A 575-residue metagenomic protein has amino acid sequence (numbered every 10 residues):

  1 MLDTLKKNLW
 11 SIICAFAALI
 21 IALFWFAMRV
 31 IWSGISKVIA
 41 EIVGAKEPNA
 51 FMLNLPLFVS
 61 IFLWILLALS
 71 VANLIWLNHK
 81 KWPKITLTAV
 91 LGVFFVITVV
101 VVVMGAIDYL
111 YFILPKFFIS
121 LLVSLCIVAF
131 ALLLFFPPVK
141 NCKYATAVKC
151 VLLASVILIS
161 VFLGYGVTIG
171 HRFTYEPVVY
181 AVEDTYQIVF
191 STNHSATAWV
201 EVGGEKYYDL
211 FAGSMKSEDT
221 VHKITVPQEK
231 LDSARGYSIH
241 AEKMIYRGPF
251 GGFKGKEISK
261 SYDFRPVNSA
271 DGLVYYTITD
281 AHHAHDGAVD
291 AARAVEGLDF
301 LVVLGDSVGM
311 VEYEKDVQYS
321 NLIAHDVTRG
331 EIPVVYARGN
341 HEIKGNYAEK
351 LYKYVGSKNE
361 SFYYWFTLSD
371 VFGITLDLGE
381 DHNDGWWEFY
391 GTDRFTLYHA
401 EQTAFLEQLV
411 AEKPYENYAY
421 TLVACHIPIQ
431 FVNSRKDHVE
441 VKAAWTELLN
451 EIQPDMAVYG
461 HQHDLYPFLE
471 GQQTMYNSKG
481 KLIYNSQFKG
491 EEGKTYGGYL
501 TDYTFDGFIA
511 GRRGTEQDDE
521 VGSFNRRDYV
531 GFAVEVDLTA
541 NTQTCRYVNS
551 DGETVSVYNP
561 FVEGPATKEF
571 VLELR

Functional and structural regions predicted by a protein language model:
D3-T277, N549-R575: Acidic, histidine-bearing metal-coordination/catalytic regions of metal-dependent phosphoesterases
W32-P48, Y111-P115, L210-M215, I224-V226 (+7 more regions): Acidic/histidine-rich helix-loop elements that form or flank divalent-metal/phosphate-binding sites at the catalytic
I119-L121, Q228, S233, G287-Y347 (+3 more regions): Core catalytic region of metal-dependent phosphoesterases/phosphodiesterases, especially metallo-beta-lactamase-like
S124, I169-S191, A198-V200, E470-R575: Binuclear metal-dependent phosphoesterase catalytic core
A241-D263, Q318-Y415, A444, L448-N450 (+1 more regions): Extended active-site neighborhood of metal-dependent phosphoesterases/phosphodiesterases
F253-L304, V308-G309: An acidic-aromatic substrate-binding cleft motif
Y276-D280, F300-D306, I332-N340, L376 (+3 more regions): Active-site neighborhood of phospho(di)ester-bond hydrolases with catalytic His/Asp-centered motifs
F395, K413-G460: Active-site-proximal segments of metal-dependent phosphoesterases and phosphodiesterases across multiple
